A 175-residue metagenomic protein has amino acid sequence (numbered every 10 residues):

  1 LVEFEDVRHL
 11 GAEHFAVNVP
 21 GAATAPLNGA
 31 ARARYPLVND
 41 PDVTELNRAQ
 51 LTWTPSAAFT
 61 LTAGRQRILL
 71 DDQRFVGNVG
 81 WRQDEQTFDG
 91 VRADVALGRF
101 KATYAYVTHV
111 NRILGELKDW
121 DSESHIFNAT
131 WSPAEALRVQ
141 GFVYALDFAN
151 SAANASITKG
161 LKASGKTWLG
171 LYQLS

Functional and structural regions predicted by a protein language model:
L1-I68, V91-L97, A102, S164-L171: Beta-barrel outer-membrane channel/assembly domains of diderm bacteria
E5-G11, I68-L70, V107-N111, L146-F148: Structural signature of outer-membrane beta-barrel domains
N28, D40, L70, G77 (+1 more regions): Residue-level signal for well-ordered alpha-helical segments
R32-A33, Q73-F75: Short Pro/Gly-enriched beta-strand edge/turn motifs at strand-loop
A57-L61, F75, V79-S175: Signature for the C-terminal beta-barrel architecture of outer-membrane proteins
